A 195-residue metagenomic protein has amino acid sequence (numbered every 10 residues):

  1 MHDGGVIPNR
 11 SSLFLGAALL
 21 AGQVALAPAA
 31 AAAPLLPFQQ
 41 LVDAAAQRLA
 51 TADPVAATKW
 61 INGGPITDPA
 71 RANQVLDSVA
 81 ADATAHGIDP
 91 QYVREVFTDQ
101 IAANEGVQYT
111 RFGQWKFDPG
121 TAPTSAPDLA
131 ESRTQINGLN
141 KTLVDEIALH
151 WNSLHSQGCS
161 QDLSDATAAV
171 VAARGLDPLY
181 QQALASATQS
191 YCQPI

Functional and structural regions predicted by a protein language model:
M1-A32: Secretory targeting and sorting signals
A33-T67: Immediate post-signal-peptide N-terminus of mature secreted/exported proteins
Q40, A50, P54, R71-Q74 (+6 more regions): Extracytoplasmic/secreted proteins, especially bacterial periplasmic and envelope-associated proteins
A52, A83, N104, Q108 (+2 more regions): A structural signal for well-ordered alpha-helices, especially hydrophobic packing surfaces of coiled-coils
K59-G63, R111, D118, H150 (+1 more regions): Secondary-structure edge/capping motif, primarily at the C-terminal ends of alpha-helices and the immediately following
D68-G120, T124: Structured domain cores in non-transmembrane regions
K116-H150: Extended amphipathic alpha-helical interaction segments
W151-I195: Glycine-rich, aromatic-bearing surface loops/beta-hairpins
